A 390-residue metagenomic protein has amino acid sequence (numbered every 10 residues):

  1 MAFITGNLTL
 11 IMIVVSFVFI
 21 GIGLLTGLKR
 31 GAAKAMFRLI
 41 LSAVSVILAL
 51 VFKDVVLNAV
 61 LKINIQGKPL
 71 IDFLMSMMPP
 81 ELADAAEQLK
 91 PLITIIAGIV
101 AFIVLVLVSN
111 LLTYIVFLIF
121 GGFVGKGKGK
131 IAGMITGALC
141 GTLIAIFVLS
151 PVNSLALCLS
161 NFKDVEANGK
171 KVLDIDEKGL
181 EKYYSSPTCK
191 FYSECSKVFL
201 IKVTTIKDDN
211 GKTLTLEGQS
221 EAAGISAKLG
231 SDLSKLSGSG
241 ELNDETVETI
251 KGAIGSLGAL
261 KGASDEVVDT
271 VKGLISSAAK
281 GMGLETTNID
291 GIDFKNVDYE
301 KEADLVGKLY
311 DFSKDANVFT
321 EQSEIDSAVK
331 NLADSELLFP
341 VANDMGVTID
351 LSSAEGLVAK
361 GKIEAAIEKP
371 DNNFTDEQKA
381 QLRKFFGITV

Functional and structural regions predicted by a protein language model:
M1-V390: Alpha-helical transmembrane segments and their juxtamembrane interface "caps" in small multi-pass membrane proteins
